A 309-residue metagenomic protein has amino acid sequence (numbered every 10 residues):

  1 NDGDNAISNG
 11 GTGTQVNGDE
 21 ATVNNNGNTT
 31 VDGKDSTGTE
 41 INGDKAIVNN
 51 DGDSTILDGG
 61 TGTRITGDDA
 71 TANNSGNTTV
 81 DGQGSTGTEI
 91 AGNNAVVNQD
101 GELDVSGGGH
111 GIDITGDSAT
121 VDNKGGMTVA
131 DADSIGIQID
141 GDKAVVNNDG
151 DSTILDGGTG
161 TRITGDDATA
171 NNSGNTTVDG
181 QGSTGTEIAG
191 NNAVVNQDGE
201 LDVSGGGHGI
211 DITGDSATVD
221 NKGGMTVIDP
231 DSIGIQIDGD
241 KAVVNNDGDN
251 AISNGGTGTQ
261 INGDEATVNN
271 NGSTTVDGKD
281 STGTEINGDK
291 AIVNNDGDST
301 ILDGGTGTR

Functional and structural regions predicted by a protein language model:
N1-N9, A21, G27-D35, I47 (+14 more regions): Beta-strand-rich solenoid/repeat architectures in extracellular/passenger domains of polysaccharide-targeting enzymes
I7, T12-D19, K34-D44, T61-D68 (+10 more regions): Glycine-rich beta-solenoid repeat tracts in large extracellular/virion proteins
